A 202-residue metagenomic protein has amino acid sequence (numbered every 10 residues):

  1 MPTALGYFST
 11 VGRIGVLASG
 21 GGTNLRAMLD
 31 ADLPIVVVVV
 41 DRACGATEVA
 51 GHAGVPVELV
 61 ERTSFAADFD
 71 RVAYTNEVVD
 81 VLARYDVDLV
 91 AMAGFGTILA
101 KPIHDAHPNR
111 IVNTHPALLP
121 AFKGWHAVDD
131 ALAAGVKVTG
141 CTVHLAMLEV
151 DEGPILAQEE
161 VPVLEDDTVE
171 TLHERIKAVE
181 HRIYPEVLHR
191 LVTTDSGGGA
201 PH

Functional and structural regions predicted by a protein language model:
M1-H202: One-carbon transfer enzymes
